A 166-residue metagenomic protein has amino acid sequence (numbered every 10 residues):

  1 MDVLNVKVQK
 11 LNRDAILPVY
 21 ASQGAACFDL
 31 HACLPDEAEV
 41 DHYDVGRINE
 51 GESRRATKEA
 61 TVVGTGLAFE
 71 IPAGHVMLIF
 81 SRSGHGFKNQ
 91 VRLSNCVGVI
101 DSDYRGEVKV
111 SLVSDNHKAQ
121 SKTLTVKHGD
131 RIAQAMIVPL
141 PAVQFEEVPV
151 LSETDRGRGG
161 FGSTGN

Functional and structural regions predicted by a protein language model:
M1-N166: Non-catalytic terminal segments and appended small domains
